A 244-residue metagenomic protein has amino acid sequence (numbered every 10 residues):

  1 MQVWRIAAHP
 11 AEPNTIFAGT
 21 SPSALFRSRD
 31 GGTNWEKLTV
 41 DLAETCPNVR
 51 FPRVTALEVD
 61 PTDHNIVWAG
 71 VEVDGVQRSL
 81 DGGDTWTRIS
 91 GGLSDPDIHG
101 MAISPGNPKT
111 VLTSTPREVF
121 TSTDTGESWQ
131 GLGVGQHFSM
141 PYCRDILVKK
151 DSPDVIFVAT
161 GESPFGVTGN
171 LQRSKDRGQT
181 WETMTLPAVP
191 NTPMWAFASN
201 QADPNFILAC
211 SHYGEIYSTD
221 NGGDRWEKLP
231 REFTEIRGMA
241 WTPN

Functional and structural regions predicted by a protein language model:
M1-N244: Extracellular glycan-interacting surfaces
